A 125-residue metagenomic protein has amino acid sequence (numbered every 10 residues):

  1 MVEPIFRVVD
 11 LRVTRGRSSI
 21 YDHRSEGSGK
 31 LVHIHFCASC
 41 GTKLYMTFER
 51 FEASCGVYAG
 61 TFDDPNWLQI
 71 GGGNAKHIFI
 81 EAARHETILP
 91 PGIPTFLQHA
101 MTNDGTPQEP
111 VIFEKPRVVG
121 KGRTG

Functional and structural regions predicted by a protein language model:
M1-G125: A short Gly-Trp-Pro
